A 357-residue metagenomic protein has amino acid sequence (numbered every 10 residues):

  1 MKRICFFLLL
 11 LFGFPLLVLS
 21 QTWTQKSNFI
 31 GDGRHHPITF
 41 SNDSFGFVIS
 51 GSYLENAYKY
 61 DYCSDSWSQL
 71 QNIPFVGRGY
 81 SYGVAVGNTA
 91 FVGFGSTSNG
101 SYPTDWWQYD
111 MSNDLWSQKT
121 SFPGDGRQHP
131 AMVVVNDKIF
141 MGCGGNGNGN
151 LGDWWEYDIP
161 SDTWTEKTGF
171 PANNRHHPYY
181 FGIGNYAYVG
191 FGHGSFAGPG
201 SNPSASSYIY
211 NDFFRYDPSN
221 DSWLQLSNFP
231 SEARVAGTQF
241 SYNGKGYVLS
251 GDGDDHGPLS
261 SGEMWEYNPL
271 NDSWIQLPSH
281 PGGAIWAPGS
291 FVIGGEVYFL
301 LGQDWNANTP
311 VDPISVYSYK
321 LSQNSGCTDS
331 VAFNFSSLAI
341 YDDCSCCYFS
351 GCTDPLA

Functional and structural regions predicted by a protein language model:
M1-T22: Bacterial Sec-dependent N-terminal signal peptides
C5, S20, S322-L356: Primarily marks secretory-pathway-exposed extracellular/lumenal segments that are disulfide- and glycosylation-prone
L10, S20-Q323: Kelch-like beta-propeller repeat domains
